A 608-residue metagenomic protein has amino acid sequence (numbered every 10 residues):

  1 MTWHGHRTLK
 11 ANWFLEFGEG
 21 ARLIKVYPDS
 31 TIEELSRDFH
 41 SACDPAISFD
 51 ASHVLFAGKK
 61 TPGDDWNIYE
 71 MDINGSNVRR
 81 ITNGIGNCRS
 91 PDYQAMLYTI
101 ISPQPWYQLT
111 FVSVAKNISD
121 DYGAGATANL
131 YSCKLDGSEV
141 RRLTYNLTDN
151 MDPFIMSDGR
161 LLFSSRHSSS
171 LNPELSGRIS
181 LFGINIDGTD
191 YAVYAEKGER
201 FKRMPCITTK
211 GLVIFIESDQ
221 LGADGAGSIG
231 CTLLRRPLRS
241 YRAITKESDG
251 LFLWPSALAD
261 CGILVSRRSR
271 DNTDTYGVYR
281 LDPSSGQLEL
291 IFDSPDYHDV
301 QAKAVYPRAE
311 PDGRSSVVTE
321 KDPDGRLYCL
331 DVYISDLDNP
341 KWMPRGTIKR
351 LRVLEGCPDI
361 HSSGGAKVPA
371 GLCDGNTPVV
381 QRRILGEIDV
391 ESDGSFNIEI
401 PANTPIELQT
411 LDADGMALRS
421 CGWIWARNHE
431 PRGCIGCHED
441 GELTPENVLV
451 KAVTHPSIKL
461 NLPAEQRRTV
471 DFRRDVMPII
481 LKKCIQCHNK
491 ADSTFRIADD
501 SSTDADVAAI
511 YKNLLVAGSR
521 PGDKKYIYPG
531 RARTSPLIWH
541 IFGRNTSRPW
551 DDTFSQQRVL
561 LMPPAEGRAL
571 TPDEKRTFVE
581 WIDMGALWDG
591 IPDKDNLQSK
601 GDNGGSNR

Functional and structural regions predicted by a protein language model:
M1, G18, K341, G346-I348 (+4 more regions): Aromatic- and Gly/Pro-enriched helix-to-coil junctions and flexible linker segments
M1-D393, E399, L418-G433, T444: Sequence signature of WD/YWTD-type beta-propeller architectures
T61, I101-S102, F163, S176 (+6 more regions): Alpha-helix boundary/interfacial micro-motifs
